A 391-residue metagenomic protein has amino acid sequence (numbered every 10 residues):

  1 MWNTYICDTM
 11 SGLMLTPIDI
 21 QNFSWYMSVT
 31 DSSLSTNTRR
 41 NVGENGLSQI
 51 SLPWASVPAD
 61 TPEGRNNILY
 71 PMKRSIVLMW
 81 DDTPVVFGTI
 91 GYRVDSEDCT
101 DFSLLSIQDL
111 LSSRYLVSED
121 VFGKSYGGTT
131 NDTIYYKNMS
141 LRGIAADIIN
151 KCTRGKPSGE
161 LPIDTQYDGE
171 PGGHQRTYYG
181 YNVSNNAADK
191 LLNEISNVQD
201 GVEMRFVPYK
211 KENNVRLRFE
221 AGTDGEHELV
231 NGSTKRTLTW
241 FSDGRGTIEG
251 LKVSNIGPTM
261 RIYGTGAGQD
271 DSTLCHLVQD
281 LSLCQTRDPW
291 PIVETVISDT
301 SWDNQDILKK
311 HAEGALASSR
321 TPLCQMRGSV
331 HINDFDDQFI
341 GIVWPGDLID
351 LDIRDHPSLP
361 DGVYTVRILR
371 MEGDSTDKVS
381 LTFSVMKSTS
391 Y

Functional and structural regions predicted by a protein language model:
M1-M27, D224, E228-L229: Polar/acidic, low-complexity leader/linker segments enriched in S/T/G and N/D
T4, P71-D81, D347-D355: Short conserved beta-strand and strand-loop elements enriched in small hydrophobics with frequent Asp/Gly
S11-L15, V57-T61, P84-F87, D109-Y115 (+6 more regions): Short, surface-exposed beta-strand/loop "edge" segments at domain boundaries and coil↔beta transitions
D19-N22, S32, T38-R40: Catalytic phosphate/metal-binding cores of nucleic-acid and nucleotide-processing enzymes, i.e., regions that mediate
S35-N66, W240-Y391: An acidic/polar, Gly/Ser/Thr-rich interaction patch typically located in mid-to-C-terminal regions of proteins
E63-Y167: Surface-exposed cap/loop segments at beta↔alpha junctions
V94-L111, I163-P258: Short beta-strand-centered interaction patches in the first periplasmic/extracellular domains of large envelope
C152, Q199, L316-S319: Sec/Tat-exported extracytoplasmic proteins
